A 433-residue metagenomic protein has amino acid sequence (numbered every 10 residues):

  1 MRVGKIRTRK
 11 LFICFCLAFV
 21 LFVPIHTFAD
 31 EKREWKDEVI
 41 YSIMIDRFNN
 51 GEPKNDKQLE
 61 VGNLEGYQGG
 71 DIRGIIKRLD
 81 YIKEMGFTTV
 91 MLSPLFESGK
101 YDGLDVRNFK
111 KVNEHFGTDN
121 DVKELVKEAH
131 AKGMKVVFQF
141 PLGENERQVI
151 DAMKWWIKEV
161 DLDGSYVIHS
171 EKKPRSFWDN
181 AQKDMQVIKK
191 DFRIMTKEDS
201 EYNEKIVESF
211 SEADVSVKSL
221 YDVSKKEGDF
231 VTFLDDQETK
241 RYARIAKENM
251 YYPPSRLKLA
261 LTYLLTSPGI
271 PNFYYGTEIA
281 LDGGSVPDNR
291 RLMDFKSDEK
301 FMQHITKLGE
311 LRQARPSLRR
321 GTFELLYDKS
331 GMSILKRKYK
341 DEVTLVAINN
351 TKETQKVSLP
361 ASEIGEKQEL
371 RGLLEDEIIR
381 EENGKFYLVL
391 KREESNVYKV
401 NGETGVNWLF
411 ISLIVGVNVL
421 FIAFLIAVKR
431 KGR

Functional and structural regions predicted by a protein language model:
M1, G402-R433: C-terminal single-pass membrane-anchor helix
H26-H115, D119-E128, K132-M134, D163-H169: N-terminal structural segment of carbohydrate-active enzymes
V39-Y41, I45, V90-L92, V136-F138 (+5 more regions): Hydrophobic faces of well-ordered beta-strands that scaffold small-molecule active sites in alpha/beta enzyme cores
K154, K158, G164, I168-L234 (+3 more regions): Active-site-proximal helices and loops of the catalytic beta/alpha 8
T232-L234, E238-P253, L259-E299: Aromatic/acidic polysaccharide-binding cleft in carbohydrate-active enzymes
Y274, L281, P287, L292-S330: Aromatic- and carboxylate-lined catalytic core of secreted/periplasmic carbohydrate-active enzymes
K329-S362: Carbohydrate-binding surface patches
E381-V415: C-terminal beta-strand-rich structural cap/linker in extracellular carbohydrate-active enzymes
